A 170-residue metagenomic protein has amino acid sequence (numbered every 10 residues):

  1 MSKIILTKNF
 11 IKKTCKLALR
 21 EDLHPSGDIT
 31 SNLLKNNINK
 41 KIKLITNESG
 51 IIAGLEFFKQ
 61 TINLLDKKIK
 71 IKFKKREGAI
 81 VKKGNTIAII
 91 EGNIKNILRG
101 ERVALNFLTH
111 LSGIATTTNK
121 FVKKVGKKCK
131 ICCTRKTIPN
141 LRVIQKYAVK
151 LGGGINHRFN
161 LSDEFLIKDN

Functional and structural regions predicted by a protein language model:
S2-D169: Acidic/glycine-rich phosphate/pyrophosphate-binding loops and surrounding catalytic core that coordinate Mg2+
